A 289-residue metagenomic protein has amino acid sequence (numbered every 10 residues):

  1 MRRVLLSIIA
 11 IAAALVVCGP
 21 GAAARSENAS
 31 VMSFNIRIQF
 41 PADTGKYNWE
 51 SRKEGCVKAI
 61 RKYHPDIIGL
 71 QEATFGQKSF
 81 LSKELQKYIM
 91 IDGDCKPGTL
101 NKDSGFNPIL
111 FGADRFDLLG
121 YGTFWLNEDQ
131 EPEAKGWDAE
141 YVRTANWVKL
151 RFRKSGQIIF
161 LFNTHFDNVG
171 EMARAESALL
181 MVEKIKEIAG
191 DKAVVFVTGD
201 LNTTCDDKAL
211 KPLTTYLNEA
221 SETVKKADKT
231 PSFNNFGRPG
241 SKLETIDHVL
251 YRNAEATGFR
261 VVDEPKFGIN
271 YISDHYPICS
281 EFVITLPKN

Functional and structural regions predicted by a protein language model:
M1-V4: Positively charged n-region of N-terminal signal peptides that target proteins for export
S7-V16: Bacterial N-terminal signal peptides
G19-E84, G98-D103, L179, L286-N289: N-terminal, active-site-proximal structural segment of metallo-dependent hydrolase catalytic domains
N28-P41, L119-F124, I158-D167: Active-site-proximal beta-strand elements of phosphoester/diester hydrolases
R37, T74, H165-D167, L201-T204: Catalytic metal-binding/acid-base residues of hydrolase active sites
I38-K46, L70, L119, Q157 (+2 more regions): Short, solvent-exposed loop/turn elements at domain surfaces
Q71-I158, G258-V261: Structured beta-strand-rich core segments of catalytic domains in phosphoester-bond hydrolases
R115, K149, M172, E176 (+2 more regions): Metal-dependent phosphoester-hydrolase catalytic domains
